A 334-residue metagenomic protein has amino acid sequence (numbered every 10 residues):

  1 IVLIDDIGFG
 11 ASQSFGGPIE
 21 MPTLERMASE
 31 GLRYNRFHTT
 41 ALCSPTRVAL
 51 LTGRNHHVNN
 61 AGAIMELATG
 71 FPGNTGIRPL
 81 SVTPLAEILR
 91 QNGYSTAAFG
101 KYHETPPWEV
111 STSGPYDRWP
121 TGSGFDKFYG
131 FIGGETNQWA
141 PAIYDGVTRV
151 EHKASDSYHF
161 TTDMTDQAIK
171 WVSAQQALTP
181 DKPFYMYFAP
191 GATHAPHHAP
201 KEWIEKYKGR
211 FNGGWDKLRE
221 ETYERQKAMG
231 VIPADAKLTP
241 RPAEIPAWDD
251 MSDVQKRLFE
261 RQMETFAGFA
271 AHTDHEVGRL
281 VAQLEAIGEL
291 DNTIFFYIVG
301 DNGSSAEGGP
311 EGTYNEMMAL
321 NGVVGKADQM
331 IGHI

Functional and structural regions predicted by a protein language model:
I1-I334: Formylglycine-dependent sulfatase
